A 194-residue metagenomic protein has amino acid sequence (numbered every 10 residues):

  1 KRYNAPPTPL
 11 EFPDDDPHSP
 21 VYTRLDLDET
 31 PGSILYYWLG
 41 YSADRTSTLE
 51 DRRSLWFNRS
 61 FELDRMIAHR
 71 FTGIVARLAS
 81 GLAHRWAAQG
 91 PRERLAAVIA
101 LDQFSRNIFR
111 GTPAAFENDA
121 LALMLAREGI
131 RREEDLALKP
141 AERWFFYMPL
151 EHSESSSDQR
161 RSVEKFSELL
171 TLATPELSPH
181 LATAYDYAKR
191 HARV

Functional and structural regions predicted by a protein language model:
R2-A96, A100-G111, F116-V194: Intrinsically disordered, low-complexity activation-like regions
